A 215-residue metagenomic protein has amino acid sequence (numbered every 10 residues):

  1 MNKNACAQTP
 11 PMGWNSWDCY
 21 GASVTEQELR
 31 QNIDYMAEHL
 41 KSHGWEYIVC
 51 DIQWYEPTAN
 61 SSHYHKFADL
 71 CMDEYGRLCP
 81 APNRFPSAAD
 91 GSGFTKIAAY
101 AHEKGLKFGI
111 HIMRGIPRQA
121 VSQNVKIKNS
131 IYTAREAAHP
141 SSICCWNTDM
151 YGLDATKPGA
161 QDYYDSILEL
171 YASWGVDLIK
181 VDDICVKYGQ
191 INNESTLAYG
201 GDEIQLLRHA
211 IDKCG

Functional and structural regions predicted by a protein language model:
M1-N4, M36-A37, P140, L207-D212: Intrinsically disordered, low-complexity boundary segments flanking structured domains
M1-R30, Y35, L168: N-terminal module-boundary/linker segments of secreted carbohydrate-active enzymes
Y20-A22, Y151, E194-T196: N-terminal start-of-chain detector that recognizes signal peptides and the immediate post-cleavage beginning
V24, E28-Q31, A89, G159 (+1 more regions): Alpha-helix N-cap and loop-to-helix initiation/capping positions
Q31-A37, Y47-I48, I204-H209: Short, well-ordered amphipathic alpha-helices
M36-A172, V176-N193: Aromatic-lined carbohydrate-binding/catalytic grooves of carbohydrate-active enzymes
T95-A98, H102, T196-G215: Active-site-proximal helices and loops of the catalytic beta/alpha 8
